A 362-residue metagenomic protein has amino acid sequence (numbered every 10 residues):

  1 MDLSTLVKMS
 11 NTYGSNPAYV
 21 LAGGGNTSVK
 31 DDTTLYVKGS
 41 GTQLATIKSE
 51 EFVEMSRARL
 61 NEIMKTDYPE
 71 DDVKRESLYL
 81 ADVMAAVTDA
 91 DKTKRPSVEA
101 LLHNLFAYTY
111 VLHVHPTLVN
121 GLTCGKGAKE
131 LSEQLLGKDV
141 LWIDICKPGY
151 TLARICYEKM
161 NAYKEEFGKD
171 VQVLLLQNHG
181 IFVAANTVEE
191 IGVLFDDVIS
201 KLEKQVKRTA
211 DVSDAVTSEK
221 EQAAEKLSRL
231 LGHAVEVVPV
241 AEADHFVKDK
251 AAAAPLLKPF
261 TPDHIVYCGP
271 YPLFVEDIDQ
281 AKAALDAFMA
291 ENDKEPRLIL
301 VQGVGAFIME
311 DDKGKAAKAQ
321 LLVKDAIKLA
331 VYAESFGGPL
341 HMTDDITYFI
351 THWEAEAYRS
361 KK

Functional and structural regions predicted by a protein language model:
M1-K362: Glycine-rich flexible loops
